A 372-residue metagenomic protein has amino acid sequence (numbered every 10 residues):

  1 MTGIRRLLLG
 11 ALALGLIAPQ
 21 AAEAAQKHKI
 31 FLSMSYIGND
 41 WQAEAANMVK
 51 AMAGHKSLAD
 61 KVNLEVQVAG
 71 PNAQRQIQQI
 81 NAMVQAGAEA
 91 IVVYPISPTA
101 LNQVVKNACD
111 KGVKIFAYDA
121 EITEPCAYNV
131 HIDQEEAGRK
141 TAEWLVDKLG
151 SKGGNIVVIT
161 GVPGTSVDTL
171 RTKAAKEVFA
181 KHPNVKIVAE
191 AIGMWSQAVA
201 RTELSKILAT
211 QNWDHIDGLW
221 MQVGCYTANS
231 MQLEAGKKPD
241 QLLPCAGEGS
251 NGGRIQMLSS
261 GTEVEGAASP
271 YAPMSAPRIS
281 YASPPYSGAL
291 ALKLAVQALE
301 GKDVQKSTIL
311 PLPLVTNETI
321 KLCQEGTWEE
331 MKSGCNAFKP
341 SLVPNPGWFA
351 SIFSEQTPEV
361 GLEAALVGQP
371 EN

Functional and structural regions predicted by a protein language model:
I17-A24: Sec/Tat signal peptide C-region and signal peptidase I cleavage site
Q26-K27, V178, S283-N372: Hinge/cleft segment of the Venus flytrap/periplasmic-binding protein
K29-K56, L64-Q78, A88, Y94-P98 (+1 more regions): Extracytoplasmic "Venus flytrap"
I30-G38, A46-A51, R139-E190, A295-V296 (+1 more regions): An alpha-beta-alpha
K56-A69, N155-V158, F179-Q197: Short beta-strand elements in bilobed, periplasmic/extracellular small-molecule ligand-binding domains
Q76, V130-I156, L170, V199-E203 (+3 more regions): Hydrophobic alpha-helical segments within soluble ligand-binding/sensing domains
N81-M83, E89-D110, A175, G193-S259 (+1 more regions): Hydrophobic alpha-helical
P98-E136, N155, R254-Q256: Flexible loop/hinge segments that line or gate small-molecule binding clefts
